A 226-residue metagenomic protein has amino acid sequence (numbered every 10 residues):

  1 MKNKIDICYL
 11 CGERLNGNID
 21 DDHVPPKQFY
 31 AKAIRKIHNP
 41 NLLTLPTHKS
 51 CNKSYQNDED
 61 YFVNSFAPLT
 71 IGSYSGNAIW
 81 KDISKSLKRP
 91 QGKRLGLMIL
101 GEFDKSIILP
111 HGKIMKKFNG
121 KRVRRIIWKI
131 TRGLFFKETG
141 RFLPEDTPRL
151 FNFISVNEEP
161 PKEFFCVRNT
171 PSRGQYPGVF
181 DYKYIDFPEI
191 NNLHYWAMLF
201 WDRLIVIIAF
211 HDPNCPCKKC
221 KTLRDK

Functional and structural regions predicted by a protein language model:
M1-K4, N41: Residue-level signal for mature regions of secreted extracellular proteins and peptides
C8-C11, H48-C51, C217: Disulfide-bonded cysteines in secreted/extracellular proteins and peptides
Y9-T44, D60-Y61: Histidine-centered nuclease catalytic patch
I37-S50, N77-G92: Short Fe-S-cluster ligation motifs
L43-S65: Short Cys/His-centered divalent metal-binding micro-motifs
C51, S65-A78: A broadly used, surface-exposed interaction patch
K85-R124: Short flanking/linker segments adjacent to small metal-binding domains or redox-active Cys/His motifs
G112-K226: C-terminal, charged low-complexity interaction regions
